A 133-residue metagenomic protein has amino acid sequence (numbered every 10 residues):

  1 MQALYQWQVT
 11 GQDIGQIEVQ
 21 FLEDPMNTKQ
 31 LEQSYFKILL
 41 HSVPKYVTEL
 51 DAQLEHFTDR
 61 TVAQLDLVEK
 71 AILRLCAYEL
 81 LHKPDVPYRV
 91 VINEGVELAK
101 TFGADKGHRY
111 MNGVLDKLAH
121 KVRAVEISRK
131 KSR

Functional and structural regions predicted by a protein language model:
M1-R133: N-terminal interaction/assembly modules
